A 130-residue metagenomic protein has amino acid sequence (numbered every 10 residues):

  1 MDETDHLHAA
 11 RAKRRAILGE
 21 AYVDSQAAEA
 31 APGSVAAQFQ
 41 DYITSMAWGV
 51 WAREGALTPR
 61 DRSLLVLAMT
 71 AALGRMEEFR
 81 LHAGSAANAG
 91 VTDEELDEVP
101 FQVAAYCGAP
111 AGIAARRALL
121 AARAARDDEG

Functional and structural regions predicted by a protein language model:
M1-P59, N88, A114-G130: Acidic, glycine/proline-rich low-complexity segments that act as flexible tails and inter-domain linkers
L18, V35-Q38, R75, D97 (+1 more regions): A general marker of short, structured functional hotspots
I43-A47, L64-A71, V99-A104: Short alpha-helical scaffolding segments that buttress acidic/His motifs in well-ordered protein cores
L64-L96: Mid-chain, well-packed structural core segment of small domains
G84, F101-A104, L120: Short amphipathic alpha-helical surface patches that mediate protein-protein
A109-P110: Substrate/cofactor-recognition hotspot
